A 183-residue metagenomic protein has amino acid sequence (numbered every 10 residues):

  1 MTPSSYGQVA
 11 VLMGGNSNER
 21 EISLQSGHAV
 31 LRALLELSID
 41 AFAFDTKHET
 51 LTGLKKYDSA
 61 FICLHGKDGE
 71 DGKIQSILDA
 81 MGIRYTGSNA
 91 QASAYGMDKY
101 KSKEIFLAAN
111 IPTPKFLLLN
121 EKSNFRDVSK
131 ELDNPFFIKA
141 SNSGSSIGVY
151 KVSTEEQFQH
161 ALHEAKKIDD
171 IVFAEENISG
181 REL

Functional and structural regions predicted by a protein language model:
M1-E104, A108, N120-V128: ATP-binding N-terminal substructure of ATP-dependent carboxylate-amine bond-forming enzymes
I105-T113, E164-K167: Basic phosphate/pyrophosphate-binding loop/patch that engages nucleotide-derived ligands
F106-L107, S129-V149, D169-G180: ATP-grasp fold ATP-binding core
A109-N110, K122, S153-E156: Short loop segments at secondary-structure junctions
L117-L119, V149-T154: Short beta-strand-to-turn element immediately C-terminal to the catalytic PLP-Schiff-base lysine in fold type I
S153-L183: Phosphate-binding site of ATP-dependent enzymes
